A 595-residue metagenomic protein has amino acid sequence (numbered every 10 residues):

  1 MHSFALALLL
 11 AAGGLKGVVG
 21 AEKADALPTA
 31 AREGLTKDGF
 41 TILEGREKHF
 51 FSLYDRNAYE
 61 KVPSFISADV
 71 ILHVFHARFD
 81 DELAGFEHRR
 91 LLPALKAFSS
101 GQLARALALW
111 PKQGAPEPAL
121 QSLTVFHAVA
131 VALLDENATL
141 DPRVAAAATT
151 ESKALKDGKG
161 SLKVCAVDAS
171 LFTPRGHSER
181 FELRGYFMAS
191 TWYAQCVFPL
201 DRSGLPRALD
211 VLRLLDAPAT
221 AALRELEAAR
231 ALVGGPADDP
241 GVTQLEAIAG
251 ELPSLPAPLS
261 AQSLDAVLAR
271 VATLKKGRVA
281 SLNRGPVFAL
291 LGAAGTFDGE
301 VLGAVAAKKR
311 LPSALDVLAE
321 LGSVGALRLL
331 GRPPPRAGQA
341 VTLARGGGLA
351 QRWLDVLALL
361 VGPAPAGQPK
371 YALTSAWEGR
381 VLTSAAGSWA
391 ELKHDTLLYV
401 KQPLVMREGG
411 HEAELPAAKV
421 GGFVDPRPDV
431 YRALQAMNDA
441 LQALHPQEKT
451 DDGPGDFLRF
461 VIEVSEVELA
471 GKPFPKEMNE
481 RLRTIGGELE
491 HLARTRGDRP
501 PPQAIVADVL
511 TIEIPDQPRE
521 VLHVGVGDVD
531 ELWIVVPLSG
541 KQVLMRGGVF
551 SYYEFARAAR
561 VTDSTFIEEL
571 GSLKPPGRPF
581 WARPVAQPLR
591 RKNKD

Functional and structural regions predicted by a protein language model:
H2-S3, D595: An exposure/low-complexity boundary signal
S3-F4, S190: Intrinsically disordered, low-complexity proline-rich regions
F4-L10: Hydrophobic helical h-region of N-terminal Sec-dependent signal peptides in bacterial secretory/periplasmic proteins
G14-D595: Long, non-catalytic protein-protein interaction scaffolds
